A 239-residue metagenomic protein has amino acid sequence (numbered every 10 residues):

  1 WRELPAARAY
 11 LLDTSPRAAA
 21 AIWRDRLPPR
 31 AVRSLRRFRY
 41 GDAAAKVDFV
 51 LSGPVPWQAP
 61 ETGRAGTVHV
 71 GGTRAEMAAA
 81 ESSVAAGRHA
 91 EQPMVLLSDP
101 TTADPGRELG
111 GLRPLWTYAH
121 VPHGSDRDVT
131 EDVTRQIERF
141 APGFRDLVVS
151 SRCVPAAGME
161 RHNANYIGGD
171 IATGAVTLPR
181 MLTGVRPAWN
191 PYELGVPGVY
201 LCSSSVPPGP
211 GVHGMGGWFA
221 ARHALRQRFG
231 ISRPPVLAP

Functional and structural regions predicted by a protein language model:
W1-E108: Mid-domain catalytic core of redox enzymes that form a hydrophobic substrate pocket/lid adjacent to a catalytic redox
L11, F49, T117, I137 (+3 more regions): Hydrophobic, well-ordered secondary-structure elements that form the walls of internal hydrophobic environments
R17-A21, V50, L109-R139: Conserved FAD/dinucleotide-binding core of flavoprotein oxidoreductases
P54-V55, S83-E91, S125-A164: Flavin-binding catalytic cores
E91-L96, G143-P207: A glycine-rich dinucleotide-binding beta-alpha-beta segment and adjacent secondary-structure elements that constitute
D104-L112, N190-G195: Short glycine/proline-enriched loop/turn "hinge" motifs that connect secondary-structure elements and lie
C202-R228: A conserved FAD-binding loop/helix module that cradles the flavin
R226-P239: Active-site-proximal substrate-binding core of FAD-dependent oxidoreductases
